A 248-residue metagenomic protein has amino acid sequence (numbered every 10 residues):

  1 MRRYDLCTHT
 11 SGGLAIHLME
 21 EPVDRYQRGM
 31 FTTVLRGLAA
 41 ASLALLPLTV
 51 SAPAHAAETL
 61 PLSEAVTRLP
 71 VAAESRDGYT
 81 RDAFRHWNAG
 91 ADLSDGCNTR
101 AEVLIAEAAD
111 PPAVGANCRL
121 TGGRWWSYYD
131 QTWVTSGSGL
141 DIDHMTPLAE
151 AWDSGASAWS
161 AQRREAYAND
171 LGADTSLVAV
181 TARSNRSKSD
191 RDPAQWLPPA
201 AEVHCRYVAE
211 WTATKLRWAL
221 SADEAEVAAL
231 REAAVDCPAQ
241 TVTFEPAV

Functional and structural regions predicted by a protein language model:
M1, A15, R191-P193: Short conserved micro-motifs at the rims of enzyme active sites and ligand-binding pockets
G12-G29: Short, Lys/Arg-enriched N-terminal segments with co-localized hydrophobic residues within the first ~10-30 amino acids
D24-A56: Secretory targeting and sorting signals
A54-S94, E226, A239, E245-V248: N-terminal module-boundary/linker segments of secreted carbohydrate-active enzymes
P70-L148: Secreted/periplasmic proteins that engage bacterial cell-wall peptidoglycan
W125-V248: Domain-level detector of nuclease and nuclease-like folds in predominantly extracellular/periplasmic contexts
